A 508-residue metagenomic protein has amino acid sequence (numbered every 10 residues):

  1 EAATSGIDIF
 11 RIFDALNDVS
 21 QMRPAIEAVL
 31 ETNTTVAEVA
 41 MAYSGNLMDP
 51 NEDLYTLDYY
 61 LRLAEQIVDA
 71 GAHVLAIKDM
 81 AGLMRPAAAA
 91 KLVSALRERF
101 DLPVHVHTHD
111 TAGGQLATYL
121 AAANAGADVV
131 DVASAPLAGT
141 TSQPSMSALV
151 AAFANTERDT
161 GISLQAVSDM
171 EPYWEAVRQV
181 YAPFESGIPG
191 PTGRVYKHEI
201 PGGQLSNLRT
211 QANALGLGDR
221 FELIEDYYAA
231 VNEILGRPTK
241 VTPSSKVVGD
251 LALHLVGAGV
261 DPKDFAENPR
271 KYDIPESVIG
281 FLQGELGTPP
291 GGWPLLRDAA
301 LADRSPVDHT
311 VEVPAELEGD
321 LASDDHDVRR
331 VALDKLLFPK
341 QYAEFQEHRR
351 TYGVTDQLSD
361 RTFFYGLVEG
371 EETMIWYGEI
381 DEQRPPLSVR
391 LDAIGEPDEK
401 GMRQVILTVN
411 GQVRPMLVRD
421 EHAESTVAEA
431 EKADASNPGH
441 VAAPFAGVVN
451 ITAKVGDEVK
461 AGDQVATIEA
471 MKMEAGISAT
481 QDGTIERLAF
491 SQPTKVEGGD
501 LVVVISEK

Functional and structural regions predicted by a protein language model:
E1-P103, L120-A127: Alpha/beta enzyme core
A3-T4, V19-R23, E27, D58-E65 (+13 more regions): Amphipathic, non-transmembrane alpha-helical secondary structure
D14-N17, M41-N46, D79-A81, H109-T111 (+6 more regions): Short, ordered loop/turn segments at secondary-structure junctions
M80-V260, N268: Catalytic alpha/beta core domains of metabolic enzymes, predominantly
P189-G193, E199, G203-E424: Terminal or standalone catalytic/regulatory effector modules within metabolic enzymes and repeat proteins
V413-P444: Catalytic P-loop NTP-binding/switch module of NTPases
K432-K508: Structured functional modules or segments
